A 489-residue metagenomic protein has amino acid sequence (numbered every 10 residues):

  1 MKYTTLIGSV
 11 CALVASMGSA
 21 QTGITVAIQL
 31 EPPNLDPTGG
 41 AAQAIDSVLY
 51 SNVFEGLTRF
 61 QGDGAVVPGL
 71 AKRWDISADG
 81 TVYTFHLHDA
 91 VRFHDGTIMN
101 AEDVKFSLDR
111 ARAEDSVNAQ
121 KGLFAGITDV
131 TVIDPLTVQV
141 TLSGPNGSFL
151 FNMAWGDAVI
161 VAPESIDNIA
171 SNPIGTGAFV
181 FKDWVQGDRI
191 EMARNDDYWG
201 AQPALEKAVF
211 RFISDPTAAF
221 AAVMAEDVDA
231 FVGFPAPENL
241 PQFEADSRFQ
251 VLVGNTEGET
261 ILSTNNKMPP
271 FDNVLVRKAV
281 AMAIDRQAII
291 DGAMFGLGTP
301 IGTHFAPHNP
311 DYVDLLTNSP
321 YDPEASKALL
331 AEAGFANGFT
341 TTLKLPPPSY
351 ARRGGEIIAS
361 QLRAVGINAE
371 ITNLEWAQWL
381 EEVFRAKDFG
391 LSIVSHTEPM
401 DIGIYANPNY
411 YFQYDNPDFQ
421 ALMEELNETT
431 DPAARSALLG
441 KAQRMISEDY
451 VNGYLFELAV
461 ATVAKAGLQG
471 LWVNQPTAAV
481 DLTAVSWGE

Functional and structural regions predicted by a protein language model:
I24-T25, V185, A283-D311, S349-A359 (+1 more regions): Detector for C-terminal structural segments
A27-A78, D109, I174-T176: N-terminal lobe/hinge region of extracytoplasmic solute-binding protein
E31-S47, L70-A71, T97, A119-Q120 (+4 more regions): A structural "hinge/loop" feature
A65, F151-P203, K207, D215-T217 (+2 more regions): Gly/Pro-rich hinge or "lid" segments in bacterial periplasmic/extracellular proteins
K72-V117, I133, Q139, A222 (+1 more regions): Aromatic- and charge-enriched surface segment that lines or borders ligand/interaction sites
H86, Q120-P163, D183: Surface-exposed binding/hinge segments that line and control ligand-binding clefts or catalytic entry sites
N100-S107, P135-T141, G177-A178, L205-K207 (+6 more regions): Alpha-helical secondary-structure segments
D167, D196-P241, N368-E370: Ligand-site clamp/hinge motif
